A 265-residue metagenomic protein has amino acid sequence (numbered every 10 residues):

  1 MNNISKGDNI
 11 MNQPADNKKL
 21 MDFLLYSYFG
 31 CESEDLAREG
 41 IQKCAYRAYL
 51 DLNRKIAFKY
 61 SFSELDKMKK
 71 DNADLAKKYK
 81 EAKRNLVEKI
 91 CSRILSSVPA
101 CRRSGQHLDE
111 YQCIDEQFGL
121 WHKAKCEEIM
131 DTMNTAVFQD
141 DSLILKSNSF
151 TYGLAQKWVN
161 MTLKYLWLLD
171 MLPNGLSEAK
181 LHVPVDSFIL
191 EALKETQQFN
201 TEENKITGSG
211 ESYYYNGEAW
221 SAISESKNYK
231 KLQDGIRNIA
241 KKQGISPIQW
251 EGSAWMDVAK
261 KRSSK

Functional and structural regions predicted by a protein language model:
N2-Y49, K55, C126-E127, N134-L143 (+1 more regions): C-terminal accessory module of base-excision DNA glycosylases/AP lyases that mediates lesion recognition and DNA
N9, K18-D22, S63-S92, S96 (+6 more regions): Polar/charged alpha-helical tracts
Y26-S92: N-terminal interaction modules that seed assembly of large macromolecular complexes
D74-L169: Alpha-helical ds-nucleic-acid-binding substructure associated with the helix-hairpin-helix region of base-excision DNA
